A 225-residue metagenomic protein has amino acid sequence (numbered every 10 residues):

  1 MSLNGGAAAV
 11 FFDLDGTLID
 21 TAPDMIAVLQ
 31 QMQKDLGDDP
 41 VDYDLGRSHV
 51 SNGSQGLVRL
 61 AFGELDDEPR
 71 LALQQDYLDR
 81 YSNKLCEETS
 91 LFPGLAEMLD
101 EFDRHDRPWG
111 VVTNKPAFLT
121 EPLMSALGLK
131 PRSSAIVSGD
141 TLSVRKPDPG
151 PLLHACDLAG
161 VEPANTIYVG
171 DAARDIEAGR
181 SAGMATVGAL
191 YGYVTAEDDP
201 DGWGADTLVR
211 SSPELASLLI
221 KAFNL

Functional and structural regions predicted by a protein language model:
M1-A8, D103, A117, E121-L225: Asp-based, Mg2+/Mn2+-dependent phosphohydrolase catalytic module
L3-E97, D103-H105, P116-F118, K130: N-terminal helical cap/lid subdomain that shapes the substrate entry/recognition surface in HAD-like hydrolases
F11-D13, V112, V169: Generic enzyme active-site microenvironment
G16, D42, L85-C86, V111 (+2 more regions): Short, contiguous strand/loop micro-motifs
T17, N52-L57, L95, V111 (+4 more regions): Gly/Ser/Thr-rich helix-start
D20, V41, L57, D67 (+6 more regions): Short, electropositive, low-hydrophobicity segments enriched in small/polar residues
L91, V112, V144: Residue-level marker of regulatory loop/turn positions in helix-turn-helix DNA-binding domains and in histidine
P108-G110, A185: Proline-centered loop/turn at the N-terminus of a beta-strand
